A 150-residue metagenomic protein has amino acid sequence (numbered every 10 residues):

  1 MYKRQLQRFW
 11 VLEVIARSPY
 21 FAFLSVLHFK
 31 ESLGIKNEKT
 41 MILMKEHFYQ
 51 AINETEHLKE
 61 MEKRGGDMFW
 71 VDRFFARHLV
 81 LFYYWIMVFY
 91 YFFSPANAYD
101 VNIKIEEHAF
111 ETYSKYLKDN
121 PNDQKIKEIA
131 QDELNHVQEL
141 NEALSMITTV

Functional and structural regions predicted by a protein language model:
K3-V150: Non-heme di-metal
